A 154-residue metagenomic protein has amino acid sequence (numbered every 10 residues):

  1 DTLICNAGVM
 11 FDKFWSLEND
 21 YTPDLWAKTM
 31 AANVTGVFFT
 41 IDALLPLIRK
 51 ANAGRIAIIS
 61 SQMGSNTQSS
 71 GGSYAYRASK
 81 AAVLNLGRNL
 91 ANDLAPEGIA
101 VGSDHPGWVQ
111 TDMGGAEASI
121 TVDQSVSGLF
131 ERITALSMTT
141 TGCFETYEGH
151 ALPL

Functional and structural regions predicted by a protein language model:
L3-I4: Conserved hydrophobic beta-strands of the Rossmann-like cofactor-binding core in SDR/related NAD(P)H-dependent
V9-M30, F39, R49-P96: Catalytic loop of short-chain dehydrogenase/reductase
F38, L44-L45, I133: Amphipathic alpha-helical interface segments used for dimerization/assembly
I41, G87, V126-L129: Short-chain dehydrogenase/reductase
P46, N92, T111: Glycine-centered loop/turn positions within well-structured domains that cap or flank conserved ligand/cofactor-binding
P96, S103-P106, T111, G115-L154: C-terminal helical subdomain
